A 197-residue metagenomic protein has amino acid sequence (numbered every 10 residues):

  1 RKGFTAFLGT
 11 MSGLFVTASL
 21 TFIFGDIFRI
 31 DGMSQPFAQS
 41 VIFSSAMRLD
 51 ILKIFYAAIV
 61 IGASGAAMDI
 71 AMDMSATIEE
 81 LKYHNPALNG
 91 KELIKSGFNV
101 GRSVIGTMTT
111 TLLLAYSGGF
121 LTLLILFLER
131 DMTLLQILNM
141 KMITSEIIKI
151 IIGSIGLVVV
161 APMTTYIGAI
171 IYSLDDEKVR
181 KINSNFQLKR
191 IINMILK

Functional and structural regions predicted by a protein language model:
R1-I42, L49-G62: Transmembrane alpha-helical segments that form the functional core of multipass membrane systems
G3, L52-F55, N85-G97, L135 (+2 more regions): Juxtamembrane loop-helix boundary motifs flanking transmembrane segments in multi-pass membrane proteins
G9-L14, S44-I61, T107, I137 (+1 more regions): Pore-lining and gate-forming transmembrane alpha-helices of multi-pass membrane transport proteins
L14, A18, F22, D26 (+5 more regions): Transmembrane alpha-helical segments of multi-pass membrane transport proteins and ion-pumping complexes
Q35-S45, E80-S96, G153, I182: Juxtamembrane inter-helical linkers in multi-pass membrane proteins
K53-E79: Oxyanion-binding "anion nests"
D69, E80-L123: Helical hairpin unit composed of two closely spaced alpha helices linked by a short loop
S117, L123-K197: Hydrophobic alpha-helical transmembrane segments of membrane transport and translocation systems, primarily multi-pass
